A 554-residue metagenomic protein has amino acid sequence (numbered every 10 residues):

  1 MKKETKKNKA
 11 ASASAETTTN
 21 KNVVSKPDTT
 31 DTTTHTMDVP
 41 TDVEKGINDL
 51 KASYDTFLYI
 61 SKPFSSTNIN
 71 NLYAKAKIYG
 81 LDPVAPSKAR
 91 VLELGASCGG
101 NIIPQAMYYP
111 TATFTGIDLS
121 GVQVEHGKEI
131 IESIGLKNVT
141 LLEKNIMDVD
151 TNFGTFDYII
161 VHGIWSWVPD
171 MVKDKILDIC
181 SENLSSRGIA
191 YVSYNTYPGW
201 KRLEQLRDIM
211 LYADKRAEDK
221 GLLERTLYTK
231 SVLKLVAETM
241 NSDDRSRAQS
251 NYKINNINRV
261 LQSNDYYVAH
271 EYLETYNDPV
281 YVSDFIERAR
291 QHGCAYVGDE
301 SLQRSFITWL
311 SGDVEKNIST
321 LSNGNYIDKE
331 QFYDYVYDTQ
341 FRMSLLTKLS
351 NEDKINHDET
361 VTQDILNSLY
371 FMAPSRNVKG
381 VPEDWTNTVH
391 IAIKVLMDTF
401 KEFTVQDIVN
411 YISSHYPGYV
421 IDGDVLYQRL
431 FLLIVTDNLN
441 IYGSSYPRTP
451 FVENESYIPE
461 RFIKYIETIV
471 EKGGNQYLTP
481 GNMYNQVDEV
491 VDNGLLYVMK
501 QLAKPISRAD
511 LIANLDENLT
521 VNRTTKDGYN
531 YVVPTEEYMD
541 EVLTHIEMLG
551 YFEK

Functional and structural regions predicted by a protein language model:
T56, I60-A89, P104: Conserved alpha-helix/loop element of class I SAM-dependent methyltransferases that forms part of the SAM/SAH-binding
C98-T111: Conserved SAM-binding loop of SAM-dependent methyltransferases across substrates and taxa, primarily the Class I
S120: Conserved SAM/SAH-binding beta-strand->alpha-helix loop
G135-I146: Conserved SAM-binding strand-loop segment of SAM-dependent methyltransferases
D150-I159: A short acidic, Gly/Pro-enriched loop at the edge of an enzyme's catalytic core that lines a small-molecule cofactor
D174-S186: A short glycine-rich, Lys/Arg-flanked "PGG" loop and its adjoining helix->strand segment in the class I
V192-D219, N241: Conserved class I S-adenosyl-L-methionine
I307-S322, D328-R342, P382-I469, N475-K554: Long, charge-rich, low-complexity alpha-helical segments
